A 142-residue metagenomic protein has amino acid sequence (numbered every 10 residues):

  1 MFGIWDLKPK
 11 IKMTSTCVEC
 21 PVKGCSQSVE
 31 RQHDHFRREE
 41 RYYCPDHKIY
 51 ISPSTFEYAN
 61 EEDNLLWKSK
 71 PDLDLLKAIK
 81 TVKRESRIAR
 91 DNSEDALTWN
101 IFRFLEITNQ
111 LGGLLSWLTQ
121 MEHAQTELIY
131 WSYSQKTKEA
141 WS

Functional and structural regions predicted by a protein language model:
M1-S142: Charged, terminal alpha-helix-loop-beta segments that serve as non-catalytic nucleic-acid engagement and/or assembly
